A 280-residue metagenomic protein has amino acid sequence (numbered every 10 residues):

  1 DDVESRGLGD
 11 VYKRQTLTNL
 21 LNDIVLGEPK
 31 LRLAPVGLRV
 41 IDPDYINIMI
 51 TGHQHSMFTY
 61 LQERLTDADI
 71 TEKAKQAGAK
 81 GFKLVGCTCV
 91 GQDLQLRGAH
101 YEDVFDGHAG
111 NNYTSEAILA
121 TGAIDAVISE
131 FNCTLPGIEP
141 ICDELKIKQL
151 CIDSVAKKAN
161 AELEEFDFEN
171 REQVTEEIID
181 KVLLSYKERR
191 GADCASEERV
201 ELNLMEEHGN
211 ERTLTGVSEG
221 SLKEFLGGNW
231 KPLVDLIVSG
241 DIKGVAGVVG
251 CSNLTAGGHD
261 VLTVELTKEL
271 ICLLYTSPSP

Functional and structural regions predicted by a protein language model:
D2-L8, Y12, Y275-P280: Single conserved hydrophobic/aromatic residue that forms the stacking wall/gate of nucleotide- or nucleobase-binding
S5-R6, I24, E28, A161-E162: Intrinsic-disorder/low-complexity accessory segments
R14-R39, E219-K231: Short N-terminal or domain-adjacent regulatory/targeting segments
L38-I46, K80-G81: A short, charged/proline- and glycine-enriched loop that marks the coil->beta-strand transition at the N-terminal
I46, H53-T59, T66: Long, structured protein-protein interaction/assembly regions in large complexes
T51, D67-S239, G247-S277: Conserved, well-structured core segments that form the ligand-binding/active-site neighborhood of functional domains
M57-Q62, D260-L262: Thiamine diphosphate
